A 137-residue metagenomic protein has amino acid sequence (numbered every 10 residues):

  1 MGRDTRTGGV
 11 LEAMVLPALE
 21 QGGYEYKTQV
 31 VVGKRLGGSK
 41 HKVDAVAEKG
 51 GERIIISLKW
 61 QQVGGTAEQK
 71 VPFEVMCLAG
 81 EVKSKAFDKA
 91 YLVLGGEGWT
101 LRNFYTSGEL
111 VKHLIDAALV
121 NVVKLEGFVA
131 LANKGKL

Functional and structural regions predicted by a protein language model:
M1-G33: Acidic-basic catalytic patches of nuclease active cores, encompassing PD-(D/E)XK and other metal-cofactor nuclease
E25, E52, D88-A90: Residues at the starts of beta-strands that form the adenosine-phosphate
Q29-V32, L94-G96, L125-F128: Acidic carboxylate-rich catalytic motifs and surrounding loops in phosphoryl-/glycosyl-chemistry enzymes
V30, K49, W60-Q62: Short, flexible loop/turn elements at secondary-structure junctions
V31-D44: Amphipathic, interaction-prone secondary-structure segments
H41-I56: Active-site beta-strand-loop-beta-strand hairpin of nuclease catalytic cores that positions key catalytic residues
W60-H113: Catalytic cores of nucleic-acid endonucleases
G108-L137: Non-catalytic C-terminal interaction segments of nucleic acid-processing enzymes
